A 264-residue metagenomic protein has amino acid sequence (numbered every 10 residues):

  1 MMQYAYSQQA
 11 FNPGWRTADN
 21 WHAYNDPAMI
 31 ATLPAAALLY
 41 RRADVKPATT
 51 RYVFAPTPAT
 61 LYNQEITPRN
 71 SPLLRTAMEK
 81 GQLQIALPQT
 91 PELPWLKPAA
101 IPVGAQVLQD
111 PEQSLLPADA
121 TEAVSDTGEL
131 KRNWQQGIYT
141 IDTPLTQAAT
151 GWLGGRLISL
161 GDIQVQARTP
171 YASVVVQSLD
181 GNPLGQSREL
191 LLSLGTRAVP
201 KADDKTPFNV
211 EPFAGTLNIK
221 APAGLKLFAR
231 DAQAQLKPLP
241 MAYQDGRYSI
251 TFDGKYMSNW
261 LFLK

Functional and structural regions predicted by a protein language model:
M1-R75, S258-K264: Aromatic-rich peripheral "rim/lid" segments of glycoside hydrolase catalytic domains that contact and position glycan
A5-A10, V199-P200, Q235-K237: Flexible loop/turn segments at secondary-structure boundaries
A37-R230, L236, D245, D253: Long, low-hydrophobicity ectodomains and other hydrophilic envelope-associated domains
L239-M241: Charge-enriched, short contiguous segments at helix-coil
G246-K264: C-terminal beta-strand-rich structural cap/linker in extracellular carbohydrate-active enzymes
